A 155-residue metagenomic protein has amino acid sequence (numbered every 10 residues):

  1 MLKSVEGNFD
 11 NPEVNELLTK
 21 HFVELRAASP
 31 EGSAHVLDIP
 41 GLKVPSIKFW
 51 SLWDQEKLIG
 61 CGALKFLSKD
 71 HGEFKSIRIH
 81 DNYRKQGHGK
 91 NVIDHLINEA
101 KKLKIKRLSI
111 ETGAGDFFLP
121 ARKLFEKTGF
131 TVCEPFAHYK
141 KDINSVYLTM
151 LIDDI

Functional and structural regions predicted by a protein language model:
L2-H71, K75, H80, E99 (+2 more regions): Acetyl-CoA-dependent GNAT
G7-D10, S109-T128, C133-I155: C-terminal "cap" of GNAT-fold acetyltransferases
L64, Y83, F125-G129: Short, contiguous hydrophobic alpha-helices characteristic of membrane insertion segments
K69-H71, R107, S145: A generic structural signal for beta-strand entry/edge sites
I77-R84, A114: A short, internal acetyl-CoA/4′-phosphopantetheine-binding micro-motif in the GNAT/acyltransferase core
Y83, G87-H95: Conserved acetyl-CoA pyrophosphate-binding loop and the N-cap/start of the following alpha-helix in GNAT-like
